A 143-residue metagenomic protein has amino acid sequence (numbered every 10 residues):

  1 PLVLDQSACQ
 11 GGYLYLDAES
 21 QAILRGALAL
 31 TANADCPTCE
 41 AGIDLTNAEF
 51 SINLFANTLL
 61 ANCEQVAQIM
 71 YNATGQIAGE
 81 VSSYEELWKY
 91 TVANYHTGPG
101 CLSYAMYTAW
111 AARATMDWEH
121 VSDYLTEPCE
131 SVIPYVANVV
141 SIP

Functional and structural regions predicted by a protein language model:
L2-P143: Non-catalytic cell-wall polysaccharide-engagement segments
